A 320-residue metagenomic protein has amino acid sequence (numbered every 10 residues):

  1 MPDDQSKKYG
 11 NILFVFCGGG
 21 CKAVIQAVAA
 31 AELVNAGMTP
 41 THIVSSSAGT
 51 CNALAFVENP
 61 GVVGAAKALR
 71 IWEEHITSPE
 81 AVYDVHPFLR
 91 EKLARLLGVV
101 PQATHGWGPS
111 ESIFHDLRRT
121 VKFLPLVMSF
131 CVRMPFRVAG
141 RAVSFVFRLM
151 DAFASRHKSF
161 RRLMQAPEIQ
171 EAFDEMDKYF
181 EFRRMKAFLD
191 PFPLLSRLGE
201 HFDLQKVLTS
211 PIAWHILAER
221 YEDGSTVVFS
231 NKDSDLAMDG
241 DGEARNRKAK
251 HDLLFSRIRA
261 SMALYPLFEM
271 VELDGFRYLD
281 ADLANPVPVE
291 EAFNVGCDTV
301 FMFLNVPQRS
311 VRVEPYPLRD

Functional and structural regions predicted by a protein language model:
M1, Q26, L194, E200 (+3 more regions): Amphipathic coiled-coil/heptad-repeat helices and related helical stalk/stem segments that mediate oligomerization
M1-G10: Extreme N-terminal leader/targeting segments of oxidoreductases
N11-L13, G20-R183, F192, L198 (+3 more regions): Patatin-like phospholipase
G18, R183, A187, A281: Glycine- and other small-residue-rich loops at beta-strand/loop junctions that grip anionic moieties
G19, G49, L217-T226, N231-D320: Conserved catalytic block of serine-dependent lipid acyl chemistry
T41, A213, D298-V300: Conserved acidic residues
N59, H75, H201-L204, S261 (+2 more regions): Change "in soluble alpha/beta enzymes" to "in soluble alpha/beta proteins
V82-V85, F202-H215: A short alpha-helix-loop-beta-strand transition element characteristic of N-terminal alpha/beta dinucleotide-binding
